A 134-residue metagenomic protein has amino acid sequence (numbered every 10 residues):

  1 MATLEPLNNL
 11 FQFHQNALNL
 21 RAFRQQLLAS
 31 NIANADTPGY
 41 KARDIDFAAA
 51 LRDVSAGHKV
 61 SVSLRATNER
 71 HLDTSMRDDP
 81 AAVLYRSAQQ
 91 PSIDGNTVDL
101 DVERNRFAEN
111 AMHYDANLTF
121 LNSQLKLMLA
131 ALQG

Functional and structural regions predicted by a protein language model:
M1-G134: Amphipathic alpha-helical polymerization modules
